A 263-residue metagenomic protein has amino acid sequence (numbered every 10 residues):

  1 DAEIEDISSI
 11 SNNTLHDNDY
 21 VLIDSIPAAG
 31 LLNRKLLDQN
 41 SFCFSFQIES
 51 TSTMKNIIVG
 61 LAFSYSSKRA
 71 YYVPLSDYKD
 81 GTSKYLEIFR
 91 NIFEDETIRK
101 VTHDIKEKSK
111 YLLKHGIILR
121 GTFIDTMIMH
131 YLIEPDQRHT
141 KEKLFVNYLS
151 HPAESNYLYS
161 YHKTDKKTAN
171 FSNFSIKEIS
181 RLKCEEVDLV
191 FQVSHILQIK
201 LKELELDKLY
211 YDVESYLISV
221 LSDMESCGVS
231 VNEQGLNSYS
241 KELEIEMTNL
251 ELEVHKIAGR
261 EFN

Functional and structural regions predicted by a protein language model:
D1-D77, L144, Y148, H162-N263: Conserved "right-hand" nucleotidyltransferase catalytic core of DNA-directed polymerases
C43-S45, K100-H103, F123: A structural signal for short, well-ordered beta-strand segments and their strand-loop junctions that often border
S66-T102, V229: Nucleic-acid-processing active sites and adjacent nucleic-acid-binding tracks, predominantly divalent metal-dependent
S83-L86, R138-E142, V187: Amphipathic alpha-helical transducer elements in NTP-driven molecular machines
D95, I118, H151, G259-R260: Short, well-ordered coil loops that connect the C-terminus of an alpha-helix to the N-terminus of a beta-strand
T97-K106, E261-N263: Short glycine-rich phosphate-binding loop at a beta-alpha junction
K106-T164, V220: Metal-dependent phosphoesterase core characteristic of DEDDh/y 3'-5' exonuclease domains
